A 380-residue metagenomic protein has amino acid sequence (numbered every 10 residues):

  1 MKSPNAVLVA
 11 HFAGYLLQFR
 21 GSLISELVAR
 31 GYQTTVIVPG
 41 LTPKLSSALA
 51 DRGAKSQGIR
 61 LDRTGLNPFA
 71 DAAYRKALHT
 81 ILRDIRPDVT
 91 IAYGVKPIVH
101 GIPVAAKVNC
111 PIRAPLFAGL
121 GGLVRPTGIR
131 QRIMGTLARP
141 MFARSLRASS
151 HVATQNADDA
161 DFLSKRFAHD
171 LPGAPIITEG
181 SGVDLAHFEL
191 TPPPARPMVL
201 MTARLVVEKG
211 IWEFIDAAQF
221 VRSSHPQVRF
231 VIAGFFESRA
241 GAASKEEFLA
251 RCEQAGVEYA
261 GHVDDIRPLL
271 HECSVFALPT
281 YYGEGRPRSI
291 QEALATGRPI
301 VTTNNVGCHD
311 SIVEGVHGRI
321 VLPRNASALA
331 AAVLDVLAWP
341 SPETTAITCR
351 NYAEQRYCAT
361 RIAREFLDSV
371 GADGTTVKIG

Functional and structural regions predicted by a protein language model:
L17-S22, V206-F220, S327: A conserved mid-protein helix/loop that constitutes part of the nucleotide-sugar donor-binding site
Q57, R139-E189: Donor nucleotide-sugar binding/catalytic pocket of nucleotide-sugar-dependent glycosyltransferases
A92-I98, F117: Short His-centered aromatic/hydrophobic patch
P192-K209, I215-A218, V231: Conserved donor-binding/catalytic core segment of Leloir-type glycosyltransferases
G234, A243-V263: Nucleotide-activated donor-binding/catalytic signature segment of Leloir-type glycosyltransferases, i.e., the conserved
P299-T302: Short hydrophobic beta-strand element within catalytic cores of glycosyltransferases and related nucleotide-activated
E314-A326, D335-P340: Conserved acidic donor-binding segment of nucleotide-sugar-dependent glycosyltransferases
E343-R356: A short, well-ordered alpha-helix in the C-terminal region of glycosyltransferases
